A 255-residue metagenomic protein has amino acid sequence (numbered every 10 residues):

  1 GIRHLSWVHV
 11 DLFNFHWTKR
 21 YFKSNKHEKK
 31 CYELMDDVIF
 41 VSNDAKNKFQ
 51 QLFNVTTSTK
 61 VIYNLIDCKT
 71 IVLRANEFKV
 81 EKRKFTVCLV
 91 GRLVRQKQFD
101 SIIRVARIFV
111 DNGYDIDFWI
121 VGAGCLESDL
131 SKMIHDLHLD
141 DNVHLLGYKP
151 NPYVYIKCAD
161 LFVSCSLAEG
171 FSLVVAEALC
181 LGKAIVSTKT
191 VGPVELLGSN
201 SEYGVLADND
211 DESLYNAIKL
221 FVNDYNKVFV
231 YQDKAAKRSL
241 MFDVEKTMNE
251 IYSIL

Functional and structural regions predicted by a protein language model:
Y21-V38: Membrane-proximal helix-turn-helix segments that form the acceptor-binding/catalytic region of lipid-linked
D44, L65: Carbohydrate-associated surface elements
F85, L89-I108, Y114, F118 (+2 more regions): A conserved mid-protein helix/loop that constitutes part of the nucleotide-sugar donor-binding site
S131-G147: Nucleotide-activated donor-binding/catalytic signature segment of Leloir-type glycosyltransferases, i.e., the conserved
H135, L220, K227-M241: A short, well-ordered alpha-helix in the C-terminal region of glycosyltransferases
Y148, L167: Aromatic "clamp/platform" in nucleotide-sugar-dependent glycosyltransferases that forms part of the donor/acceptor
A184-S187: Short hydrophobic beta-strand element within catalytic cores of glycosyltransferases and related nucleotide-activated
S199-E212, L220-Y225: Conserved acidic donor-binding segment of nucleotide-sugar-dependent glycosyltransferases
